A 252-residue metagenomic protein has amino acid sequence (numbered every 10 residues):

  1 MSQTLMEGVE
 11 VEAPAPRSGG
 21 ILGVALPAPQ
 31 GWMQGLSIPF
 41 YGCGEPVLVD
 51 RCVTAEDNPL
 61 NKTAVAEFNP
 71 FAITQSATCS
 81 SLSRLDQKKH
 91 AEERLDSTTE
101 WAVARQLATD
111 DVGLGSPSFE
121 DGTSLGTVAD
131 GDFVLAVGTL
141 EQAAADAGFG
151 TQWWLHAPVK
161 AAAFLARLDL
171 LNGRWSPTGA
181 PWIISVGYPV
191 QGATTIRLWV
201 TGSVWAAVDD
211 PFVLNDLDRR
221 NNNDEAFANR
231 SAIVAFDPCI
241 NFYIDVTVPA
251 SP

Functional and structural regions predicted by a protein language model:
M1-G126, A163, L168, E225-P252: Flexible, glycine/threonine- and acidic-rich loop/arm segments that mediate assembly and lattice contacts in viral
S116-W182, V186: Extended, solvent-exposed, turn-rich assembly/linker loops in the middle of proteins
R174-P252: Sequence/fold signature of self-assembling virion shell proteins
